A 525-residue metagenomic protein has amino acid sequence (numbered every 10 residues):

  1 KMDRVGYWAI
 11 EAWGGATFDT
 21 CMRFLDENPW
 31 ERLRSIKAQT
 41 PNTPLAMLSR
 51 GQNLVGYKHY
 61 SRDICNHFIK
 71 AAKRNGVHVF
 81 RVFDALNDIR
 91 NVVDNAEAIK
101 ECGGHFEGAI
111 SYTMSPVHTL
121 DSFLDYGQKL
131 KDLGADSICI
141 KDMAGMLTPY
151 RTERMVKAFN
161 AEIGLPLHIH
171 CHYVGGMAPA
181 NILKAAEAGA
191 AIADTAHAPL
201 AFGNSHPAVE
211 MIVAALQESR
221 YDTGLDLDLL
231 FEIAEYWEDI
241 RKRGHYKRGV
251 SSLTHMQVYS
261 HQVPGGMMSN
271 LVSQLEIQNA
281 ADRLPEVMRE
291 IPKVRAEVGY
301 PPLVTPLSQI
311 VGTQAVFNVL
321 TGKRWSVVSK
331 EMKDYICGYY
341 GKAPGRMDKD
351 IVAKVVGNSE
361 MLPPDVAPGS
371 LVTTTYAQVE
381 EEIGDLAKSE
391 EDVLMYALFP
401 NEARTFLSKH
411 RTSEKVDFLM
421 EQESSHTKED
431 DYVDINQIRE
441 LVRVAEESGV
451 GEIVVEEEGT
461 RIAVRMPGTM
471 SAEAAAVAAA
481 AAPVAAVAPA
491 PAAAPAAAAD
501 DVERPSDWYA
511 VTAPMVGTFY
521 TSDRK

Functional and structural regions predicted by a protein language model:
M2, V82, I138, G189 (+2 more regions): Conserved, mostly hydrophobic/aromatic
R4-C21, S252-V258, Q262, G266-V433: Terminal or standalone catalytic/regulatory effector modules within metabolic enzymes and repeat proteins
A9, W13-K131, I138, G145-P149: Active-site beta->alpha loop and helix N-cap motifs at the rims of alpha/beta catalytic domains
V82, D142, A188-S205: Glycine-rich phosphate-binding active-site loops on the catalytic face of alpha/beta enzymes
H118-L130, G175-A191: Catalytic cores of alpha/beta
A201-T223: C-terminal helical cap(s) of enzyme catalytic domains, especially alpha/beta-barrels
T412-T512: Acidic, compositionally biased tether/linker regions
Y509-T521, K525: Generic structural motif
